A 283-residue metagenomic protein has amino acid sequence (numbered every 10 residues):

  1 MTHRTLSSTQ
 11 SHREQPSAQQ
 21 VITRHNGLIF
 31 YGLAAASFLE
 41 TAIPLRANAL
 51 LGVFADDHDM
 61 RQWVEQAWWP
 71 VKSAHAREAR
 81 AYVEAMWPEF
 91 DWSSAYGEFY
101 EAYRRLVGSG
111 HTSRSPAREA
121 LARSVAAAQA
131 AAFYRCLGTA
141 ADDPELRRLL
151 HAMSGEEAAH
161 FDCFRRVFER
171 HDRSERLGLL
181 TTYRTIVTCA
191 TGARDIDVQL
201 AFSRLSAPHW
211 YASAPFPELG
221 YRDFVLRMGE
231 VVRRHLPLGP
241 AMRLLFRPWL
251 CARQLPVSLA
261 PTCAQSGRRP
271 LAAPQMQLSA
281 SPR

Functional and structural regions predicted by a protein language model:
M1-R283: Non-heme di-metal
